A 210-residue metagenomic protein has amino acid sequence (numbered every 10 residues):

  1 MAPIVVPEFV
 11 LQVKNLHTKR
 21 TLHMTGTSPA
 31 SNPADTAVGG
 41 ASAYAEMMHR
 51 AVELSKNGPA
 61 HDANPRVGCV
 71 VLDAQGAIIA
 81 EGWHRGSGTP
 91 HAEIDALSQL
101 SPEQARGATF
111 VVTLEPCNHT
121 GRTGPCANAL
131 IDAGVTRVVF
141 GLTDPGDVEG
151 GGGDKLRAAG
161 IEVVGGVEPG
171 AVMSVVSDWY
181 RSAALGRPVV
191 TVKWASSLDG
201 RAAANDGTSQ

Functional and structural regions predicted by a protein language model:
A2-V13, A30: Acidic, Ala/Val/Gly-enriched low-complexity intrinsically disordered segments
K14-G58, A77-I78, E103, G121-Q210: Zinc-dependent deaminase
A60-A63, G88-H91: A structural motif shared across PLP-dependent enzymes of the aminotransferase-like
N64-R66, V189-V190: Short, small/polar residue-rich loop motifs at catalytic or cofactor-binding pockets
V67-D73, W194: Short beta-strand scaffold segments in enzyme catalytic cores
H84-G88, Q210: A short acidic/small-residue loop/turn micro-motif
I94-A127, I131: Short HxH-centered metal-ligating active-site micro-motif
